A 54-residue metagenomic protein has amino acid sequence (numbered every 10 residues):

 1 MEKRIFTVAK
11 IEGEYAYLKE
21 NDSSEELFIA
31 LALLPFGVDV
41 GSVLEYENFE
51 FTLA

Functional and structural regions predicted by a protein language model:
M1, D22-S24: Glycine-centered tight beta-turn/hairpin loop motif at sheet-sheet or coil-to-beta transitions
M1-E12: Structural detector for short beta-strands of small beta-barrel domains
E14-L18: Short aromatic-glycine-enriched beta-strand elements
S24-F36: Beta-strand/loop nucleic-acid-binding surfaces
F49-A54: Short, Lys/Arg- and Gly-enriched loop/turn segments at beta-strand edges
